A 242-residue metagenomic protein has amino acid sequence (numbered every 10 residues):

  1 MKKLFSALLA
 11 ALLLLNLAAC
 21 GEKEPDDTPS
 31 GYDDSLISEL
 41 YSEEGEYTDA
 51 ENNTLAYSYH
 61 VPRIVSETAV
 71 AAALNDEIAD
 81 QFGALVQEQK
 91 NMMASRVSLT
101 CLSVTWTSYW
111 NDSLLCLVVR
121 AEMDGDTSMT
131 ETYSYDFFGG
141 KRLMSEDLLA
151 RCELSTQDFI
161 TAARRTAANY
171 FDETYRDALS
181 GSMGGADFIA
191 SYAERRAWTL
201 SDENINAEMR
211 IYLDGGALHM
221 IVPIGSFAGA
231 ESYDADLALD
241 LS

Functional and structural regions predicted by a protein language model:
M1-L4, L8: Positively charged n-region of N-terminal signal peptides that target proteins for export
A11-L12: Repetitive helical segments and hydrophobic/amphipathic motifs
N16-A19: C-terminal motif of bacterial Sec signal peptides marking the signal peptidase cleavage site
G21-S242: Compositionally biased intrinsically disordered regions enriched in Thr/Gly
